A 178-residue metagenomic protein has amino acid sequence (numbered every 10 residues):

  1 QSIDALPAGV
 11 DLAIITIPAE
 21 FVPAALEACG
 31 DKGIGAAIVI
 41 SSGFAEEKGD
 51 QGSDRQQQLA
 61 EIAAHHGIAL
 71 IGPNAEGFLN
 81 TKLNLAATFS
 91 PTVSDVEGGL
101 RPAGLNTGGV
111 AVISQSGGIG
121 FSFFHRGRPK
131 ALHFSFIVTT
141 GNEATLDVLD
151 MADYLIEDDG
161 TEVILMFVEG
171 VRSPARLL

Functional and structural regions predicted by a protein language model:
Q1-L178: Catalytic-core regions of core metabolic enzymes, especially those transforming organic acids/acyl-group intermediates
